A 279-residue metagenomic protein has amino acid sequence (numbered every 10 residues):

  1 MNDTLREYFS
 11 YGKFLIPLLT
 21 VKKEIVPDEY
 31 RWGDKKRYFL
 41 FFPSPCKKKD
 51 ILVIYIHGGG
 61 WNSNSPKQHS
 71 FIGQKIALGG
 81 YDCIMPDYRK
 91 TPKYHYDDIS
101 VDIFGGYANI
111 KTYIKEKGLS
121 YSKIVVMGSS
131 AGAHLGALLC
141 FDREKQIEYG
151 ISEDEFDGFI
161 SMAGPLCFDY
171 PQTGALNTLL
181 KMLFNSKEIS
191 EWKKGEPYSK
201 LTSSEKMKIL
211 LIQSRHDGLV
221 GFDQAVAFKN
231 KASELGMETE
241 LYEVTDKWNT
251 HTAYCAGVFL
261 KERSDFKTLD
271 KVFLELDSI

Functional and structural regions predicted by a protein language model:
D3-K47: N-terminal cap/lid segment of alpha/beta-hydrolase-fold proteins
D50-G58: Short beta-strand element of the alpha/beta-hydrolase
N64-I72, I84-K123, V258-E262: Catalytic nucleophile-loop/oxyanion-hole region of alpha/beta-hydrolase and closely related hydrolase-like folds
N109-T173: Primarily recognizes the serine-hydrolase "nucleophile elbow" in alpha/beta-hydrolase and SGNH/GDSL folds
D169-K200: Mobile cap/lid helix-loop segments that gate and shape the active-site cleft of serine hydrolases
L211-Q213, D217: Short beta-strand/loop motif that positions the catalytic acidic residue of the alpha/beta-hydrolase fold
G218-A227: Conserved alpha/beta-hydrolase "acid-adjacent" motif
V226-A227, E234-I279: C-terminal catalytic histidine-bearing segment of alpha/beta-hydrolase fold enzymes
